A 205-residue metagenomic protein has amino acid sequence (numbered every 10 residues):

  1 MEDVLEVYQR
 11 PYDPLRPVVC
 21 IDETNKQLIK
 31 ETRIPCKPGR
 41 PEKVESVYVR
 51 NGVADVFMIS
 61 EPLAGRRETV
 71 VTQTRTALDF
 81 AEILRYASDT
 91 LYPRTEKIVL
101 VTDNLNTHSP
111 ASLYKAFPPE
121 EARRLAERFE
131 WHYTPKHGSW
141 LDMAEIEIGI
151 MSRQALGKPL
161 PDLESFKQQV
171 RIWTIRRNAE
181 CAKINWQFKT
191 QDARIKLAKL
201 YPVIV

Functional and structural regions predicted by a protein language model:
M1-R85, L197: Extended, low-complexity cationic-aromatic segments
C20-D22, I59, G65, L84 (+5 more regions): Mobile genetic element proteins and their domesticated derivatives, centered on retroelements and DNA transposons
I29-E31, S109-K115: A short acidic (Asp/Glu
T32, S165-V205: C-terminal domain-tail junction helix/linker
K43-V49, A122-M143, L160-D162: RNase H-like polynucleotidyl transferase catalytic core
L78-V99: Short, basic/hydrophobic alpha-helical segments
T95-S109: Acidic/histidine-rich, metal-coordinating catalytic segments
K136, A144-L163, R176-E180: Active-site proximal helix-loop segment of RNase H-like, two-metal nucleases, encompassing DDE(D)
